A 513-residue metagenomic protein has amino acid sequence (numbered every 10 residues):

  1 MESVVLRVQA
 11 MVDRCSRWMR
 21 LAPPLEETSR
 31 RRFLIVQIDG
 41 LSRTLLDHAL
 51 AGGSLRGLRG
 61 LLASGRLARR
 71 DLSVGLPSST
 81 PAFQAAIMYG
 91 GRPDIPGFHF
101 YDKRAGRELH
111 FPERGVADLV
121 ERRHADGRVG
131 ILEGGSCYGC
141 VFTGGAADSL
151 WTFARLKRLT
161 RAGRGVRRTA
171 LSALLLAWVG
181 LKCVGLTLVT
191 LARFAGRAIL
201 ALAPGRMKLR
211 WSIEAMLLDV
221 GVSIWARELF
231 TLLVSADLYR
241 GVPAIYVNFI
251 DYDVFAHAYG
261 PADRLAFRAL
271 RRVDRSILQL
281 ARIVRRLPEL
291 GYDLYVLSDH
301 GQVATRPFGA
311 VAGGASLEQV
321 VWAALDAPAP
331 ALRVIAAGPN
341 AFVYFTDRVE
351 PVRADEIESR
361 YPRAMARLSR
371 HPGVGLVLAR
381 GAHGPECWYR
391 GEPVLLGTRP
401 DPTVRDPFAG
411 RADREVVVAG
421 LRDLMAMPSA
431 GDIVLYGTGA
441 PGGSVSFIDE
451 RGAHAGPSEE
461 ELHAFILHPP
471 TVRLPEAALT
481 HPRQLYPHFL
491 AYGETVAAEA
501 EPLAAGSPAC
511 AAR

Functional and structural regions predicted by a protein language model:
E2-R66: Active-site-proximal N-terminal segment of extracellular/periplasmic enzymes that hydrolyze or transfer
S29-R31, I38, G53-L55, S64-G163 (+4 more regions): Secreted, luminal/periplasmic, and some membrane-associated catalytic domains that remodel anionic oxygen-ester
I35-Q37, A244-N248, Y295, V434 (+1 more regions): Structural motif
G40-T44, S212-V220, F255-A266, Q302 (+1 more regions): Glycine- and acidic
L45-H48, F267, A304-A310: Catalytic palm subdomain of template-directed nucleic-acid polymerases, centered on the conserved carboxylate motif
Y89-G260, F342, L396-T398, P402-P407 (+1 more regions): His/Asp/Glu-rich, glycine-adjacent segments that coordinate divalent cations and/or stabilize oxyanion chemistry on
I224-W225, L229, D237, I245 (+2 more regions): A long, amphipathic alpha-helix that forms part of the scaffold/cap immediately adjacent to metal-dependent active
R411-D413, V417-A491: Low-complexity, glycine/alanine/valine/leucine- and proline-rich hydrophobic stretches
